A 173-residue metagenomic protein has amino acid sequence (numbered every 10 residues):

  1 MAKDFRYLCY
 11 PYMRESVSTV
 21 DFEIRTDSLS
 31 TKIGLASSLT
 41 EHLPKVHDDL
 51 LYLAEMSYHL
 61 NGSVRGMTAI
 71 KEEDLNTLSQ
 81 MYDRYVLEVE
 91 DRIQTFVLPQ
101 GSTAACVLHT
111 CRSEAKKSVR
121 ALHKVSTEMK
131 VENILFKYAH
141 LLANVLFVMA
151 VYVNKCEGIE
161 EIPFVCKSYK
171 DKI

Functional and structural regions predicted by a protein language model:
M1-I173: Phosphate/pyrophosphate-binding loop motifs in nucleotide- or prenyl diphosphate-using proteins
